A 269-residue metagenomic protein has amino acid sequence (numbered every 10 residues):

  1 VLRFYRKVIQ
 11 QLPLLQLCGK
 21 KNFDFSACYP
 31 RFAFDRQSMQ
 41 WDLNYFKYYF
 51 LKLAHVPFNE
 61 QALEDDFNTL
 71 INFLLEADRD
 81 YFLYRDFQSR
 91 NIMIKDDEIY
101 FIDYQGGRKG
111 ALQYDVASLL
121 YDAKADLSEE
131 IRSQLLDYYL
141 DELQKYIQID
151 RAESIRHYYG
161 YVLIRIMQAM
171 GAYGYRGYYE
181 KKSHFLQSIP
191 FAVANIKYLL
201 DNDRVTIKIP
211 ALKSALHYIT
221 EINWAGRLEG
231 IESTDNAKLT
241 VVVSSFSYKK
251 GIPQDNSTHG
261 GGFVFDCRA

Functional and structural regions predicted by a protein language model:
L2-P57, D78-D80, R108, F185-P190: A cross-family kinase active-site recognition segment
F4, N59-L70, Q134-L135, F185-I196 (+1 more regions): Extended, well-ordered alpha-helical scaffold segments
V8-L12, F67-L70, Y139: Structural preference for long, well-ordered alpha-helical segments in enzyme cores
L15-Q16, L70-Y114, D126-L127: Active-site acidic catalytic loop and adjacent metal/ATP-binding pocket of ATP-dependent phosphoryl transfer enzymes
R31-F34, D150-V162: All-alpha amphipathic helical-bundle segments outside canonical DNA-binding/catalytic cores that form hydrophobic
N44-L53, L112-Q148, L163-Y179, A192-L199: Active-site activation/catalytic loop segments of kinase-like enzymes and analogous catalytic loops in related
G171-E232: ATP/Mg2+ or Mg2+-diphosphate-binding catalytic cores that bind nucleotide phosphates or diphosphates via glycine-rich
L228-A269: C-terminal accessory "lid"/substrate-recognition subdomains
